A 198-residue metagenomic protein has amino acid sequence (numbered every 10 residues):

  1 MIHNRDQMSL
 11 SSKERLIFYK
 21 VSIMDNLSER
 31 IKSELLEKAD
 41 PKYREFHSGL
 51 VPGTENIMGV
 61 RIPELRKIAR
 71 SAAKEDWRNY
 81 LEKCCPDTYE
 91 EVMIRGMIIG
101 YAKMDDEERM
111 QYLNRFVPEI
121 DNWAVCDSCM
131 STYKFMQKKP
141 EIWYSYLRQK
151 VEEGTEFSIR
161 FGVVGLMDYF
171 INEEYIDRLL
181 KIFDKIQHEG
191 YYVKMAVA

Functional and structural regions predicted by a protein language model:
M1-D6, A196: Short intrinsically disordered, low-complexity coil segments enriched in acidic
H3, L10, I23-N26: N-terminal leader/targeting segments
D6-F18: Intrinsically disordered, low-complexity segments enriched in serine/proline and basic residues
I23-A198: Alpha-helical scaffold domains
